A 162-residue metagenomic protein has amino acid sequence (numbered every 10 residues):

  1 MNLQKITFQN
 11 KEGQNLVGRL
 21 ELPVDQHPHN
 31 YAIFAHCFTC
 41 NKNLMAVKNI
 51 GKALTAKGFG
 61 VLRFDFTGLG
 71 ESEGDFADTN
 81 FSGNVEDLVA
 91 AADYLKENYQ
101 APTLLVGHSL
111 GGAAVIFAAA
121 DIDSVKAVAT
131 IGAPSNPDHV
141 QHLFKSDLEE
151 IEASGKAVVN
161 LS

Functional and structural regions predicted by a protein language model:
M1-H27: N-terminal cap/lid segment of alpha/beta-hydrolase-fold proteins
L16, A113, A118-S162: The alpha/beta-hydrolase serine catalytic core
P28-C37: Short beta-strand element of the alpha/beta-hydrolase
K42-N43, L69-Q100: Catalytic nucleophile-loop/oxyanion-hole region of alpha/beta-hydrolase and closely related hydrolase-like folds
M45-V47, G51-E73: Conserved alpha/beta-hydrolase
K57-G60, N98, D121: Conserved dinucleotide-binding and phosphotransfer motif residues
N98-S109: Alpha/beta-hydrolase fold nucleophile elbow
